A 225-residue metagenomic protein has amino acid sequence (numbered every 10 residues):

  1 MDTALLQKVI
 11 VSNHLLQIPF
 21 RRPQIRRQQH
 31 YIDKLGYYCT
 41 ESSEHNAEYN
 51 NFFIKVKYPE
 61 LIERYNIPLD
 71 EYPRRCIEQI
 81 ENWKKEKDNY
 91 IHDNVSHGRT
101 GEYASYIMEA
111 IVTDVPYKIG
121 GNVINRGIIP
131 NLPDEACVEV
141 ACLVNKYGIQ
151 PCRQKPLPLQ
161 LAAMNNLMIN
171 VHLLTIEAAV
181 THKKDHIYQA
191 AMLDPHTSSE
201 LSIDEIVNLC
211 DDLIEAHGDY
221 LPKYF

Functional and structural regions predicted by a protein language model:
M1-F225: Long, compositionally biased stretches enriched for glycine and/or charged residues
